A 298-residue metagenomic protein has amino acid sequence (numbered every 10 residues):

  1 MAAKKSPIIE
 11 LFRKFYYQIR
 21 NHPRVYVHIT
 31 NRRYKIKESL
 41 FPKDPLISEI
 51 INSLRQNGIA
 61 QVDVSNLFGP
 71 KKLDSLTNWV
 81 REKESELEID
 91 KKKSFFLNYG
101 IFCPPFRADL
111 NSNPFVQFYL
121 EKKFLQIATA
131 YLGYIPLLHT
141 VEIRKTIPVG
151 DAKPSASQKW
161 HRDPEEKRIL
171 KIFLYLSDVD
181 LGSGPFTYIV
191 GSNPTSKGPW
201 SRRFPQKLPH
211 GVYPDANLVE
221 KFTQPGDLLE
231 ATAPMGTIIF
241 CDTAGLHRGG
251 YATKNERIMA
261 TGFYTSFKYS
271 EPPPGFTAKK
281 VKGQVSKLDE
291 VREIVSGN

Functional and structural regions predicted by a protein language model:
A2-K14, Q18, V25-I29, I36 (+4 more regions): Non-heme Fe(II)/2-oxoglutarate
K5-Q158: Non-heme Fe(II)-dependent double-stranded beta-helix
Y34, G182-G245: Double-stranded beta-helix
Y134, R162-E165, L176-P185, G191-N193: Active-site region of the double-stranded beta-helix
H139-T140, K153-Q158, L170-K171, G182-I189 (+2 more regions): A short secondary-structure junction signal
I147-P148, I189-S196, Y264-Y269: Short edge-strand/loop segments of extracellular domains
S157-P164, L246-G249: Histidine-centered catalytic micro-motifs
E165-L181, T232-A233, F240, F263-S266: Short, conserved beta-strand element in jelly-roll/cupin
